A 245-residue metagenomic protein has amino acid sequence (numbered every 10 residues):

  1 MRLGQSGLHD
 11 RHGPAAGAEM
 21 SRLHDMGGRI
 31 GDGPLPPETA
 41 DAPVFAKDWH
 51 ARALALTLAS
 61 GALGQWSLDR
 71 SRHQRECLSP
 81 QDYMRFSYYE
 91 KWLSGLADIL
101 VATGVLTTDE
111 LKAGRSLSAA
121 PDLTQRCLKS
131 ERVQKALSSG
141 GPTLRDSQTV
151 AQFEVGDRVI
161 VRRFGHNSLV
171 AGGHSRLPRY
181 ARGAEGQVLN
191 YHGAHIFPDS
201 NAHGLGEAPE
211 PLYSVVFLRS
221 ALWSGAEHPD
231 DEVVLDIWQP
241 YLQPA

Functional and structural regions predicted by a protein language model:
L3-Q125: N-terminal intrinsically disordered, low-complexity, charge/repeat-rich segments that act as generic
H9-E19, Q134, S139, R145 (+1 more regions): Short N-terminal segments
R29-T57, G95, L100-T103, T143-V155 (+1 more regions): Basic/aromatic-rich interaction segments and small domains that mediate binding to polyanionic partners
E76, P80, K91, S116 (+5 more regions): Solvent-exposed, non-transmembrane amphipathic alpha-helical segments
A120-T124, E131-R145, N167-V170: Short, structured beta-strand/loop micro-motifs enriched in basic residues and often containing a Trp
